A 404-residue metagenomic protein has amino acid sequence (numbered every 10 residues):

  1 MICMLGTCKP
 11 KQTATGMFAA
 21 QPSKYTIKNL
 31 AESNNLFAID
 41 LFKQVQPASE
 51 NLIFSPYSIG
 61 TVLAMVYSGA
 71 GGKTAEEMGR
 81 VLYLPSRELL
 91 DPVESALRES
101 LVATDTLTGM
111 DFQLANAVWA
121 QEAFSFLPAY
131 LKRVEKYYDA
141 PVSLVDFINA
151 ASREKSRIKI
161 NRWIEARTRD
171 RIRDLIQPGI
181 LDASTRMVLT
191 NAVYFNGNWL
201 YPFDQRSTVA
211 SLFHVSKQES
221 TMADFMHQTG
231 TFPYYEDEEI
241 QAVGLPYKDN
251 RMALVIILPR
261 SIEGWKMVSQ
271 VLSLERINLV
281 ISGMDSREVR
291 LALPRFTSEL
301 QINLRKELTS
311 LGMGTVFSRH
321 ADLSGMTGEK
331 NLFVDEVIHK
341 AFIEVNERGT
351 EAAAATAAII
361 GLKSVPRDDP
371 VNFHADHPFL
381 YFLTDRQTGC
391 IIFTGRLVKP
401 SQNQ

Functional and structural regions predicted by a protein language model:
M1-S152, S156-I158, R162, L397 (+1 more regions): Detector for small/aliphatic-rich hydrophobic stretches
K9-P10, F124, V268, E275-V280 (+1 more regions): Soluble, non-membrane globular domain cores that form compact, hydrophobic packing and curved binding surfaces
S49, E88-R260, S282-P370: Non-catalytic, conformational "gating/processing" segments within enzyme and secreted inhibitor domains
E50-L52, P378-Y381: Short loop/turn microsegments at loop-to-beta-strand junctions
M78-L82, F203-L212, M267-S273: Short Gly/aromatic-enriched secondary-structure transition segments
P259-D285: Internal alpha/beta scaffold segment
N372-H377: Short loop/turn motifs at secondary-structure junctions and domain boundaries
F379-Q404: C-terminal or internal capping secondary-structure element at the end of a domain, subdomain, or sheet
